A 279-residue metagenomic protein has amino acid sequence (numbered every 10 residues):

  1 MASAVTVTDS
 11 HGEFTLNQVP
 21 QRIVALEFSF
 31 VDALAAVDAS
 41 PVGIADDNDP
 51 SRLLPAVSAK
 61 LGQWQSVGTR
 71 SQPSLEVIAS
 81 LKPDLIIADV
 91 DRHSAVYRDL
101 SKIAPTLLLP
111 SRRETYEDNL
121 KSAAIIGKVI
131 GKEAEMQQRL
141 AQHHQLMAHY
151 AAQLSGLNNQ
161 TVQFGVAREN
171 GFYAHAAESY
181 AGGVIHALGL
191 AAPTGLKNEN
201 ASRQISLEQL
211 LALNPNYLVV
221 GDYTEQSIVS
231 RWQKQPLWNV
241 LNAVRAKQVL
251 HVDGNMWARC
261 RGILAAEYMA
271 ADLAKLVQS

Functional and structural regions predicted by a protein language model:
M1-S29, E133-Q163, Y223-Q235, M269-S279: Bacterial Sec-exported substrate-binding components of ABC uptake systems
D9-H11, V67-E76, K197-L207: Short helix-initiation/N-cap motifs at beta->coil->alpha
L16-P20, A59-S66, A187-E199, A243-V244: A local structural motif
F28-V77: A short, structured surface patch at a secondary-structure boundary
N48-R52, A174-S202: Alpha-helical, coiled-coil/dimerization segments enriched in small aliphatic residues
L75-V77, K82-A88, P105, L210 (+1 more regions): Proline-aspartate-enriched helix->loop->beta-strand connector
A95, L109-I125, N159-G182, E225-V229: Extracytoplasmic ligand-binding site segments that recognize negatively charged/polar headgroups
Y217-S279: Structured C-terminal subdomain patch of bacterial secreted/periplasmic proteins
